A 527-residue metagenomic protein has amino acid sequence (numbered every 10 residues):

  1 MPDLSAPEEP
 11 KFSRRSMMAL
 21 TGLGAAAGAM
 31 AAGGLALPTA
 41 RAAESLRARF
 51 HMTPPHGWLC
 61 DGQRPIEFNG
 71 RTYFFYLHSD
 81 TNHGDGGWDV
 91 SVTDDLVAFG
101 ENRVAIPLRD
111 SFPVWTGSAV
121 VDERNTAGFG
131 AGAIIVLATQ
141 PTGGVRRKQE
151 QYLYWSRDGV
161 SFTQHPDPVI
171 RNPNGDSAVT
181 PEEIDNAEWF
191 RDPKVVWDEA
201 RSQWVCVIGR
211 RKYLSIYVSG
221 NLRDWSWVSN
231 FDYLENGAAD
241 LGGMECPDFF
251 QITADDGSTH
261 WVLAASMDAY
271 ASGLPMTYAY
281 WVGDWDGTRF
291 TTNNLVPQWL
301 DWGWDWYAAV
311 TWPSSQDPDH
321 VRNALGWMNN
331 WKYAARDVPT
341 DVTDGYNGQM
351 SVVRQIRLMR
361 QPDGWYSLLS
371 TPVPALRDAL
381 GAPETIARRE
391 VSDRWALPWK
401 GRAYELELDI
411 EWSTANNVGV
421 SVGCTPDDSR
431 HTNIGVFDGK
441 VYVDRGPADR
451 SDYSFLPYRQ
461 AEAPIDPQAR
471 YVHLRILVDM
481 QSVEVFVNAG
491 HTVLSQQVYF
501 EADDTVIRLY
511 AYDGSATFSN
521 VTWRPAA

Functional and structural regions predicted by a protein language model:
M1-F12, A25-A27, T39: N-terminal secretory signal peptides
A32-L46: C-terminal segment of N-terminal export signals and the immediately downstream linker at the start of the mature
A43-D192, W197-D240, T253-W302, D317-D319 (+4 more regions): Beta-rich carbohydrate-recognition and catalytic domains
W227, E245-D248: Extended, hydrophobic alpha-helical segments in both membrane/secreted and soluble proteins
D284-F290, V296, L300-D305, S315-A527: Beta-rich accessory regions
